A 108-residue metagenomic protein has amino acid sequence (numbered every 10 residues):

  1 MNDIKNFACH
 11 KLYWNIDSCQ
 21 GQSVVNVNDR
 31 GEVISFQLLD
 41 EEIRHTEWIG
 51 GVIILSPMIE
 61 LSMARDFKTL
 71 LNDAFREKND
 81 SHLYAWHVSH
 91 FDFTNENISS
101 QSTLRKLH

Functional and structural regions predicted by a protein language model:
M1-I59, S81-Y84, V88-H108: N-terminal metal-binding scaffold of metallo-dependent hydrolase/deaminase domains
E60-N79: Mid-chain, well-packed structural core segment of small domains
